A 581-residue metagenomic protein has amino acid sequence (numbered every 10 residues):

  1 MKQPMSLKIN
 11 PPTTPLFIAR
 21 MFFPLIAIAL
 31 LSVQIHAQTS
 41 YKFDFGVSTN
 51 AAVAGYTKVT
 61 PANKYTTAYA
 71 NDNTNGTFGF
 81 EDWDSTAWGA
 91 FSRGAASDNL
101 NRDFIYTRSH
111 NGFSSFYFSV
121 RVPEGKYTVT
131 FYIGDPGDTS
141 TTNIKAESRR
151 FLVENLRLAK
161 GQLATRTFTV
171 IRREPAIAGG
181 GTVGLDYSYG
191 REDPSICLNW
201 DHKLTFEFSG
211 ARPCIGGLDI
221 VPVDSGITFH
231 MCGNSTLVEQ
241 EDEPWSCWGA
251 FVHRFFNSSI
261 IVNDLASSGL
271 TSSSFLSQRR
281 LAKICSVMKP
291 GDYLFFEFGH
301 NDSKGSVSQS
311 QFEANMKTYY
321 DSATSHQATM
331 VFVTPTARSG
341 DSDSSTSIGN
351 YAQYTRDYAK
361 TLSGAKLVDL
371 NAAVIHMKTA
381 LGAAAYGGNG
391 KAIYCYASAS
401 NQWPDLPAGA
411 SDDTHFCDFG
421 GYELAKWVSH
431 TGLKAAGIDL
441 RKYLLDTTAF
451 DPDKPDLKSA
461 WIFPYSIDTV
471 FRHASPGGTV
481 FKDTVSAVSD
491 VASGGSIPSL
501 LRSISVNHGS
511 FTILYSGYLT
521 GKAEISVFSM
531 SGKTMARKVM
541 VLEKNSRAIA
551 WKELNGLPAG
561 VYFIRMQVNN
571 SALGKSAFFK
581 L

Functional and structural regions predicted by a protein language model:
Q38-E243: Compositionally biased, intrinsically disordered or flexible polar/acidic segments
Q38-Y41, A385-S486: Conserved catalytic region of serine esterases and O-acyltransferases that act on ester linkages in lipids
D44, T228-G233, L237-V238, I261-A266 (+5 more regions): Structural recognition of the beta-strand scaffold that forms the well-ordered cores of secreted hydrolase catalytic
V221, G226-T318, F450-F481: Conserved SGNH/GDSL esterase-like catalytic core that processes O-acyl groups on lipids and polysaccharides
A337-H376: Substrate-gating cap/lid alpha-helix
G421, F528-M535, Y562: Short, glycine-anchored, charge-dense loop/turn motifs used at functional sites
K482-S510, Y518, K533: Residue-level detector of functionally pivotal "anchor" positions at catalytic/ligand-binding pockets or at interdomain
A492-S496, R537-L542, A550-N555, A559-L581: C-terminal tail/sorting-segment detector
